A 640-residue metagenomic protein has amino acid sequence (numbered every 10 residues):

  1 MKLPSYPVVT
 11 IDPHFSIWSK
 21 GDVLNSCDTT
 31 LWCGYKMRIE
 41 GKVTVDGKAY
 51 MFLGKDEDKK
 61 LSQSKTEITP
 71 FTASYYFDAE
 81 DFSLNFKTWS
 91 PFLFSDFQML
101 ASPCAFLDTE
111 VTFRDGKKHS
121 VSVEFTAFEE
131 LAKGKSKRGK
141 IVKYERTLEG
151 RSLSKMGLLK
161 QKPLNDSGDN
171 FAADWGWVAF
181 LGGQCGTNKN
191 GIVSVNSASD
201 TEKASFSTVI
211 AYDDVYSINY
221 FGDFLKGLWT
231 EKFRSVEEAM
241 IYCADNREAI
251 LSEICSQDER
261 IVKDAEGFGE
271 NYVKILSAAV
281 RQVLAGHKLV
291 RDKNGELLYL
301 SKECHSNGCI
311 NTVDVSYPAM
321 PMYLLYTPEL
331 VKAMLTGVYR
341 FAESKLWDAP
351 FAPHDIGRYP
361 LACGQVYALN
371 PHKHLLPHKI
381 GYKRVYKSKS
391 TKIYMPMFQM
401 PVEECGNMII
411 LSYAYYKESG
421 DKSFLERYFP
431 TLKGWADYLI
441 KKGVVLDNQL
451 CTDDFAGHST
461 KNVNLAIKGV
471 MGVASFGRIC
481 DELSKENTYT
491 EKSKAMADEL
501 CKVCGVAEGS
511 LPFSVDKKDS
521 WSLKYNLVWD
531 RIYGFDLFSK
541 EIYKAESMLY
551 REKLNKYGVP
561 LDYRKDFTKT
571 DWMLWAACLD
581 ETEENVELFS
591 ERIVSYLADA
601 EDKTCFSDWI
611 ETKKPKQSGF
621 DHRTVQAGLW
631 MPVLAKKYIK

Functional and structural regions predicted by a protein language model:
M1-S5, F92-A101, E110-V313, P328 (+2 more regions): Acidic/polar, glycine-enriched structural segments that form the non-catalytic walls/loops of the carbohydrate-binding
K2-W32, M408, L483, D516-K540 (+1 more regions): C-terminal capping/lid segments that line or modulate ligand- or cofactor-binding pockets
Y6, T10-E80, P163-G186: An extended acidic
S16-K20, G41-V43, F77, V111-T112 (+9 more regions): Well-ordered alpha-helical scaffold segments within catalytic/enzyme domains
L131-A132, V283-R291, E329-A349, K417 (+4 more regions): Long, well-ordered core segments of solenoidal/helical folds
E149-G186, E303-V315, P321-P328, Y339-A342 (+4 more regions): Extended ligand-binding clefts on enzyme/binding-domain cores
A204, K232-I250, G308-G443, N462-F476 (+1 more regions): Aromatic-rich carbohydrate-recognition surfaces in CAZymes
V273-D292, N311, P350, M400-G406 (+4 more regions): Aromatic-lined, polymer-binding surfaces characteristic of secreted/periplasmic polysaccharide-degrading enzymes
